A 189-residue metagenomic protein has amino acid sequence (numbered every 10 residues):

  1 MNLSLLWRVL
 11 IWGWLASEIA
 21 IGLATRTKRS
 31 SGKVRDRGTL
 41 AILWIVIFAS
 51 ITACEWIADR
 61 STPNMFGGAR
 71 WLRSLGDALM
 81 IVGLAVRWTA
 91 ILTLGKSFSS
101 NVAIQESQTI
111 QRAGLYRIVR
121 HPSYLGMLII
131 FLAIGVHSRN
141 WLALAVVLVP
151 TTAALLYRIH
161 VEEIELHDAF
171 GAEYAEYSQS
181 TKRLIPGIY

Functional and structural regions predicted by a protein language model:
M1-R112, I130-Y189: Membrane-anchoring alpha-helices and their flanking helix-loop junctions
A113, R117-L125: Histidine-centered phosphotransfer motif of kinases
